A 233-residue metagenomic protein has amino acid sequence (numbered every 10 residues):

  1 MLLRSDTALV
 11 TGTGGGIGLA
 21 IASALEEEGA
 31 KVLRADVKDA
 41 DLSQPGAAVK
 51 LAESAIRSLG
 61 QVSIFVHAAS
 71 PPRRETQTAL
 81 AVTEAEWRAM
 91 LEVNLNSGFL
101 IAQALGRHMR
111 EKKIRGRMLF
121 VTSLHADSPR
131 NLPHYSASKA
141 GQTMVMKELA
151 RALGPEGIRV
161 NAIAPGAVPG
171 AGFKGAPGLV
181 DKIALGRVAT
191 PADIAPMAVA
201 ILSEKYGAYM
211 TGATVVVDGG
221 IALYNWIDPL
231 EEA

Functional and structural regions predicted by a protein language model:
L2, P191-V217, A222-L223: C-terminal substrate-recognition "lid" of short-chain dehydrogenase/reductases
D6, Q61-V62, M109-S123, P155-I158 (+1 more regions): Active-site loop of short-chain dehydrogenase/reductase
G14: Conserved glycine-rich cofactor-binding loop
L25, Q61, T143-M146, L153-V168 (+2 more regions): Conserved Rossmann-fold SDR core element
P71-P72, R110, R117-G141, M146-P155: Catalytic loop of short-chain dehydrogenase/reductase
E75-A79, T83-R88, L179: Substrate-binding pocket helix/loop in short-chain dehydrogenase/reductase
A102-Q103, K147: A short, exposed helix-loop element centered on a Lys and neighboring polar residues
